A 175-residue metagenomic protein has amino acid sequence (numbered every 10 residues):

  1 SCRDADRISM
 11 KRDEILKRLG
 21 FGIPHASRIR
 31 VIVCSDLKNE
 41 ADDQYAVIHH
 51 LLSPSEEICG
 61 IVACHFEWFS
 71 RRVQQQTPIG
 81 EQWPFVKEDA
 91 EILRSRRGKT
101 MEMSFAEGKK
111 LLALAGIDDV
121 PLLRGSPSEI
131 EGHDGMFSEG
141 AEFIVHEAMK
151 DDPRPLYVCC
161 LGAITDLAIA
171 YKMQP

Functional and structural regions predicted by a protein language model:
C2-P175: N-terminal acidic, glycine/proline-rich low-complexity segments
